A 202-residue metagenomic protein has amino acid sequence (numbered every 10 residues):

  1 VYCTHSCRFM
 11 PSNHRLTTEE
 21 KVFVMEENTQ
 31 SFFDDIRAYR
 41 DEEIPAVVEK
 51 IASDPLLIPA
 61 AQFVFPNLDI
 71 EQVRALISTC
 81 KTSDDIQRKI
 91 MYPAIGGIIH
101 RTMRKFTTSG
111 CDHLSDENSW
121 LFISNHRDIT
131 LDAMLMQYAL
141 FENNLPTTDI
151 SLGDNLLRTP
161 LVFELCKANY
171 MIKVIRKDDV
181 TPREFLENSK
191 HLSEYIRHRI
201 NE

Functional and structural regions predicted by a protein language model:
V22-W120, H126-Q137, F163, K167-M171 (+1 more regions): Membrane-anchoring hydrophobic helices of lipid-metabolizing enzymes
D112, S124-D128, L140, D154-R158 (+1 more regions): Short, flexible loop/turn elements at secondary-structure junctions
Q137, N144-L157: Carboxylate/His-rich catalytic cores and anion/metal-binding grooves
N155-P160, E164-K173, P182-L186: Conserved nucleotide-cofactor-binding alpha/beta core module
D178-L192: Extended, charge-rich low-complexity interaction segments
S189-E202: Loop-centered beta-sheet repeat module
